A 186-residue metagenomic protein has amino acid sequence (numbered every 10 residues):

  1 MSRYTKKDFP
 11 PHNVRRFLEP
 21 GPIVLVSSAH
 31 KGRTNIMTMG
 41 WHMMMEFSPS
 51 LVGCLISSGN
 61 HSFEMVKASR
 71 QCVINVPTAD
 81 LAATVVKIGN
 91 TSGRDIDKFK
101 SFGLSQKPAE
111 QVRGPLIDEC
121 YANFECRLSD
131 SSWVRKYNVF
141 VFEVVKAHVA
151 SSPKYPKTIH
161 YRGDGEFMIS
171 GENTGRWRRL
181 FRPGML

Functional and structural regions predicted by a protein language model:
M1-L186: Basic, polyanion-binding surface patches
